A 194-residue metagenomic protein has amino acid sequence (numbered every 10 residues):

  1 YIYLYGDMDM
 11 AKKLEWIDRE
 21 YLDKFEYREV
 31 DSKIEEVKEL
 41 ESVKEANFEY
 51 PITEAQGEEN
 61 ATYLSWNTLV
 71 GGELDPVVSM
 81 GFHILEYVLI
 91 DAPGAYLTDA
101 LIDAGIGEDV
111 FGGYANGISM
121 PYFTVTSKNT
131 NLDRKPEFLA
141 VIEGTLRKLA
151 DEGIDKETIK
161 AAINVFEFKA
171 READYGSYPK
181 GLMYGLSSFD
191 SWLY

Functional and structural regions predicted by a protein language model:
Y1-S42, A46-N47, E54-F82, Y87 (+1 more regions): Charge-rich, well-structured scaffold segments of protease-associated domains
